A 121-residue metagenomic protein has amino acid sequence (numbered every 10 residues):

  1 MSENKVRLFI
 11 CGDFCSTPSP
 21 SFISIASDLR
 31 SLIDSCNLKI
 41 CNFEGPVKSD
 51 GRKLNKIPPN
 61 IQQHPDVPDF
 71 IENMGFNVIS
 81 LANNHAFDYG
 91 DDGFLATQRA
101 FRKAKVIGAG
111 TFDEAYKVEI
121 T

Functional and structural regions predicted by a protein language model:
M1-T121: Acidic, metal/ion-coordinating pockets
